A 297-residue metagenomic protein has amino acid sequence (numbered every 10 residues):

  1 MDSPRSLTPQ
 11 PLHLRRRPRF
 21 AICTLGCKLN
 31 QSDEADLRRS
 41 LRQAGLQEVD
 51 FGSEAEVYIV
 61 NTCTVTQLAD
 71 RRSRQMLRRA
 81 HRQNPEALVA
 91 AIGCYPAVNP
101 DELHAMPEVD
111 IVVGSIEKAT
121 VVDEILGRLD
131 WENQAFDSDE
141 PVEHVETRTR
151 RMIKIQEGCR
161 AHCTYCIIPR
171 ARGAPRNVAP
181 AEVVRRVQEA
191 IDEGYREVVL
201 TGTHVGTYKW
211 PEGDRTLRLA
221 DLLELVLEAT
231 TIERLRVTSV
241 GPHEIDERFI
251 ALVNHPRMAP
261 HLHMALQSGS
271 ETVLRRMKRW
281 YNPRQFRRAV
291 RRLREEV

Functional and structural regions predicted by a protein language model:
M1-K209, R248-A251, L262, P283-E295: Proteins enriched for Cys/Gly/acidic motifs involved in redox and nucleic-acid/cofactor modification
L68-R72, M76, W210-V297: Conserved AdoMet/S-adenosylmethionine-binding subsite of the radical SAM
